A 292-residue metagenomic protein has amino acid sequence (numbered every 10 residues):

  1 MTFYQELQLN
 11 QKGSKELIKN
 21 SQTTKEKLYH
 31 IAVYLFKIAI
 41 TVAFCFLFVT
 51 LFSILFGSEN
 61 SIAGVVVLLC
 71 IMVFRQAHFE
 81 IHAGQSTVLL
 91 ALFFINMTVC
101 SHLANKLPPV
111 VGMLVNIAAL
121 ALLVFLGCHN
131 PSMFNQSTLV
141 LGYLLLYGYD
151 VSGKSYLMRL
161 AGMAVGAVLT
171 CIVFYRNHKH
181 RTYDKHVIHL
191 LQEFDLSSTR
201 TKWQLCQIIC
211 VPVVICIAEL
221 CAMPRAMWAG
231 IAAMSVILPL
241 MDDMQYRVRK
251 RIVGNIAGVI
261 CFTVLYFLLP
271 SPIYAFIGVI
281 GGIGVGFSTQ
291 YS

Functional and structural regions predicted by a protein language model:
M1-S137, L141-S292: Alpha-helical transmembrane segments and their membrane-interface boundaries that form or gate the permeation pathway
